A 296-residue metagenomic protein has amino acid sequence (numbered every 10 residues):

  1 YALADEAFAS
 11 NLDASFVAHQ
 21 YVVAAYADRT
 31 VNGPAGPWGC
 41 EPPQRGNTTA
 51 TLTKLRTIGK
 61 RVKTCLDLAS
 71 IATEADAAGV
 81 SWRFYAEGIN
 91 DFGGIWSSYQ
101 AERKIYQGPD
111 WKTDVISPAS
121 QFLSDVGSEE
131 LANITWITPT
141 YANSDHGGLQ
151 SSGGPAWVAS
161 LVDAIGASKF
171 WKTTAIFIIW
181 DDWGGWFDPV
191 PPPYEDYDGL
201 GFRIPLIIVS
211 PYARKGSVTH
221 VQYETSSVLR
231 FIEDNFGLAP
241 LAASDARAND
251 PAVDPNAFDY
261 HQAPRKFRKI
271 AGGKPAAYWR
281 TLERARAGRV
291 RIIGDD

Functional and structural regions predicted by a protein language model:
Y1-D296: N-terminal pro-sequences and low-complexity stem/linker regions of secreted or lumenal proteins
